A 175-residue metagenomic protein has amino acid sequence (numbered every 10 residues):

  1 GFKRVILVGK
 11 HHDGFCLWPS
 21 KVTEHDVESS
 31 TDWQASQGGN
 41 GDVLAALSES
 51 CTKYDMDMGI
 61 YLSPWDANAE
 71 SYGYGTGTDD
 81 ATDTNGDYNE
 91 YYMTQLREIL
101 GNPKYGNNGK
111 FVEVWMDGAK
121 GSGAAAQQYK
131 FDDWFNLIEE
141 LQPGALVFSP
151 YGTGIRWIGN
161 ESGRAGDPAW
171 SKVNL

Functional and structural regions predicted by a protein language model:
G1-L175: Mature catalytic domains of secreted/periplasmic carbohydrate-active enzymes
